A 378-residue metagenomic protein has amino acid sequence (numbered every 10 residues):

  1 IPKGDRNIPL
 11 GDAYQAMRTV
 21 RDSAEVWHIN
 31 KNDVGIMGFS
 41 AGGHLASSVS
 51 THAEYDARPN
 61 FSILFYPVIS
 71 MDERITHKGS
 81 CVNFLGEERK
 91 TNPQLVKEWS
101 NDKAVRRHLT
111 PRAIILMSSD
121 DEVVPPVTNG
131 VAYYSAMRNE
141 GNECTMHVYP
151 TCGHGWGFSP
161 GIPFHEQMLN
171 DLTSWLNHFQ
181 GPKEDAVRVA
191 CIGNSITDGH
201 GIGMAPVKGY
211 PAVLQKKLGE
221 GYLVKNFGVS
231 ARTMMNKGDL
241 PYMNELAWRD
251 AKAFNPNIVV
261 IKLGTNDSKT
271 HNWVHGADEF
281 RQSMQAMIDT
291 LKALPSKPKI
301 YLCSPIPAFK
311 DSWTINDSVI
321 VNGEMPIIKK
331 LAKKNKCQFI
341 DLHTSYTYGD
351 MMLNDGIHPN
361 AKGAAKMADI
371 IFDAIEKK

Functional and structural regions predicted by a protein language model:
G4-E25, M168-N170: Alpha/beta-hydrolase active-site loop
Q15-G79, V96, N101: Primarily recognizes the serine-hydrolase "nucleophile elbow" in alpha/beta-hydrolase and SGNH/GDSL folds
K78, D185-C191, I196-Q282, V319: Conserved SGNH/GDSL esterase-like catalytic core that processes O-acyl groups on lipids and polysaccharides
I114-D121: Short beta-strand/loop motif that positions the catalytic acidic residue of the alpha/beta-hydrolase fold
L116, V131-K183, N354-I357, A361-A365 (+2 more regions): C-terminal catalytic histidine-bearing segment of alpha/beta-hydrolase fold enzymes
E122-N129: Conserved alpha/beta-hydrolase "acid-adjacent" motif
G153-S159, I202, I306-K378: Catalytic His-Asp segment of secreted/periplasmic serine-dependent ester chemistry enzymes
K262-S268, D289-N322, H343: Active-site segments of SGNH/GDSL-like serine hydrolases that catalyze O-acetyl group transfer/hydrolysis on lipids
